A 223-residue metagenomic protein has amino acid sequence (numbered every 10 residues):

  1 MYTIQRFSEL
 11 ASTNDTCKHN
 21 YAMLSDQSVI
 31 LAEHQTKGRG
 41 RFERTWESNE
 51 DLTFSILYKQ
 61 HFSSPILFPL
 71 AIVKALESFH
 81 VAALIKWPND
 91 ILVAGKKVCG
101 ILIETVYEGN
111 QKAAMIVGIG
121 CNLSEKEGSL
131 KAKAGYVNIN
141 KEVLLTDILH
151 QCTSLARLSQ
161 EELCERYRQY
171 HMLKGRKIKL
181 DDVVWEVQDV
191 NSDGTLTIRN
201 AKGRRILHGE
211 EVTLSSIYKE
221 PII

Functional and structural regions predicted by a protein language model:
M1-V81, I217, I222-I223: N-terminal lobe of the biotin/lipoate ligase/transferase fold
H61-A83, V93-I223: Long, positively charged amphipathic alpha-helical accessory segments at protein N-termini or as interdomain linkers
